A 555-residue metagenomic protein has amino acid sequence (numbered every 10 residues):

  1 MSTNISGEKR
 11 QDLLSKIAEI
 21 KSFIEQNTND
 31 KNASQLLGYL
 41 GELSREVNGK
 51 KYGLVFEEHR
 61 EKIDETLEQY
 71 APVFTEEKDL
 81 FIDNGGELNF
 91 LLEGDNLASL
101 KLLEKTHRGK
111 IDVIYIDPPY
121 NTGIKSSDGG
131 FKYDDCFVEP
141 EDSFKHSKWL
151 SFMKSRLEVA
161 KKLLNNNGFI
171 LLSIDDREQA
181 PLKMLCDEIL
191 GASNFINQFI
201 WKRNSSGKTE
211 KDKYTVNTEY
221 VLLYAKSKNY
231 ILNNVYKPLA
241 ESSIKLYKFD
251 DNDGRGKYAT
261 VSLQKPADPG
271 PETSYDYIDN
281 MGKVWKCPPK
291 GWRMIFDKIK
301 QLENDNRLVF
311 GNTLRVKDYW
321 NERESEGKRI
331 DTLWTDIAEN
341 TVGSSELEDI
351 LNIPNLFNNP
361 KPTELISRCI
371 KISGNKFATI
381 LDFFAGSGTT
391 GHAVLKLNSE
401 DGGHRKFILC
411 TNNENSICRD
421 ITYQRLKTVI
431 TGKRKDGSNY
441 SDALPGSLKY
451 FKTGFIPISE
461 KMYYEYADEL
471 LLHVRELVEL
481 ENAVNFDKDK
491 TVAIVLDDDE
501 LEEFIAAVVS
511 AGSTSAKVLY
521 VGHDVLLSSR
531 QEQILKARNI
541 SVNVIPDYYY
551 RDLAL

Functional and structural regions predicted by a protein language model:
M1-A71, L80-D83, L88-N89, E104-D112 (+7 more regions): Accessory, often C-terminal, charged low-complexity segments
K78-G86, D135-D142, T341-P354: Short glycine/proline-rich turn/loop motifs
L92, S173-I174, D382, H523: Small/polar loops that bind or transfer phosphate-bearing groups
L92-G94, N352-E364: Conserved SAM-binding loop and adjacent beta-strand
G109-D128, C186, I380-L395: Conserved proline-anchored active-site loop of SAM-dependent methyltransferases that bridges a beta-strand
P119-F152, R156, N165-N167: Mobile active-site "lid"/loop adjacent to the S-adenosyl-L-methionine
P140-K148, I350-N358, I380-D382, L397-E400 (+2 more regions): Short, contiguous acidic/charged loop-to-helix segments that flank catalytic cores in large enzymes
G168-L172: Conserved beta-strand signature within the Rossmann-like core of class I S-adenosyl-L-methionine
